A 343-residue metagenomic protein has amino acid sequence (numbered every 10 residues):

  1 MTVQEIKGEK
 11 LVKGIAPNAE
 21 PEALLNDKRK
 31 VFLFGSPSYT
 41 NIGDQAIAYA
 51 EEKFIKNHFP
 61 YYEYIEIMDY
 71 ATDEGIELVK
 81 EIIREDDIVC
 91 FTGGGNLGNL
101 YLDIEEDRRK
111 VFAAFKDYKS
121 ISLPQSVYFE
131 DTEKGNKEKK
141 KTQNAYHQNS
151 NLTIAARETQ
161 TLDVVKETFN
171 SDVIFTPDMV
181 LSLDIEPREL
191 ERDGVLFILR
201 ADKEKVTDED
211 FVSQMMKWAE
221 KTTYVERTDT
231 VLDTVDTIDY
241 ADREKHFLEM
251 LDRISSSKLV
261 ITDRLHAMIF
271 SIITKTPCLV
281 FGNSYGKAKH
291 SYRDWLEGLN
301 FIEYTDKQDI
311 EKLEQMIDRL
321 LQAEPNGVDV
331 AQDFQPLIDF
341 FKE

Functional and structural regions predicted by a protein language model:
T2-E343: Active-site anion-handling motifs in enzyme catalytic cores
